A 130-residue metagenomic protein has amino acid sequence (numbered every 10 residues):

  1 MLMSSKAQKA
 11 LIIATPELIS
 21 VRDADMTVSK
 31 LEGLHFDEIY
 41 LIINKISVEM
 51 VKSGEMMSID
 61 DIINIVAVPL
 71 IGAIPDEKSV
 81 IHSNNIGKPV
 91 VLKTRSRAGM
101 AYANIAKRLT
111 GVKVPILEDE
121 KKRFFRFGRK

Functional and structural regions predicted by a protein language model:
M1-G72, D76, H82: Conserved catalytic-core segment of NTP-binding enzymes
V21, A73, V91, K113-L117: Secondary-structure transition/capping residues
I39, R95, L117-E120: Residue-level detector of alpha-helical recognition elements and their boundaries
N84-M100: C-terminal boundary of histidine-terminating zinc-finger modules
R95-P115: Histidine-centered active-site loop/cap adjacent to the catalytic His in serine esterases/O-acetyl transfer systems
N104-R108, L117-K130: A short, charged, Gly/Pro-tolerant segment at domain boundaries
